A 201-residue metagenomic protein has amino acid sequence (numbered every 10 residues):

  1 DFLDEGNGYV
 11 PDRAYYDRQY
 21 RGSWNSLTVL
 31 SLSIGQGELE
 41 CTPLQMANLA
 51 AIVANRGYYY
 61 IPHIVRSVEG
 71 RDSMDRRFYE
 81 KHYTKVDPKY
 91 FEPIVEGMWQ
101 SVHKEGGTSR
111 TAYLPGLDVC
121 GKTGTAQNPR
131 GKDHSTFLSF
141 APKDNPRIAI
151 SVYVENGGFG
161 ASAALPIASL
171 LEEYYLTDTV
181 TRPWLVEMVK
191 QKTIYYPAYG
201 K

Functional and structural regions predicted by a protein language model:
D1-V154, A198-K201: Beta-lactam-recognizing serine transpeptidase/beta-lactamase-like catalytic domain environment
D17-R21, L27, A163-L165, Y174-D178: Extended alpha-helical regions
T42-N48, A163-L170: Short amphipathic alpha-helical face segments that pack within enzyme cores and frequently flank/anchor catalytic
P62, A161-S162: Non-catalytic, surface-exposed connector residues within folded enzymatic/regulatory domains
S73-H82, I167-K201: Short, gly/Ser/Thr-rich active-site loops of penicillin-recognizing serine hydrolases
G157-F159: Short beta-strands and strand-coil junctions in structured, solvent-facing domains, enriched
